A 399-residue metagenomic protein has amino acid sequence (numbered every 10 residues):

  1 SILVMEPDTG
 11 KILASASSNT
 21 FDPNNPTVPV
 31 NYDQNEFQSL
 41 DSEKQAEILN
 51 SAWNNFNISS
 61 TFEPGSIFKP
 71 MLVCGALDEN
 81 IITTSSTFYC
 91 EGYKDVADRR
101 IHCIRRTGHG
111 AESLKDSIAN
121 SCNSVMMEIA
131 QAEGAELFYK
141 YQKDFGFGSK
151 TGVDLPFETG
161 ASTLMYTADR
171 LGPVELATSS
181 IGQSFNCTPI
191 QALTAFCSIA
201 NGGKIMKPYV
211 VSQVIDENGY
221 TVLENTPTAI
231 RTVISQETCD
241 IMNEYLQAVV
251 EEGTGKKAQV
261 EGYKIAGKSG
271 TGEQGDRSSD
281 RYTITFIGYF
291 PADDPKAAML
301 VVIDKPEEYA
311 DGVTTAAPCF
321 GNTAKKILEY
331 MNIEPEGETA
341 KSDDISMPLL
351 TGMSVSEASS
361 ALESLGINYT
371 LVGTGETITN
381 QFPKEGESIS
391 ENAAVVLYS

Functional and structural regions predicted by a protein language model:
I2, P7-I67, M71-I303, S346: Beta-lactam-recognizing serine transpeptidase/beta-lactamase-like catalytic domain environment
G262, G267, V301-S399: Ligand-recognition elements built from short beta-strands and adjacent flexible loops
